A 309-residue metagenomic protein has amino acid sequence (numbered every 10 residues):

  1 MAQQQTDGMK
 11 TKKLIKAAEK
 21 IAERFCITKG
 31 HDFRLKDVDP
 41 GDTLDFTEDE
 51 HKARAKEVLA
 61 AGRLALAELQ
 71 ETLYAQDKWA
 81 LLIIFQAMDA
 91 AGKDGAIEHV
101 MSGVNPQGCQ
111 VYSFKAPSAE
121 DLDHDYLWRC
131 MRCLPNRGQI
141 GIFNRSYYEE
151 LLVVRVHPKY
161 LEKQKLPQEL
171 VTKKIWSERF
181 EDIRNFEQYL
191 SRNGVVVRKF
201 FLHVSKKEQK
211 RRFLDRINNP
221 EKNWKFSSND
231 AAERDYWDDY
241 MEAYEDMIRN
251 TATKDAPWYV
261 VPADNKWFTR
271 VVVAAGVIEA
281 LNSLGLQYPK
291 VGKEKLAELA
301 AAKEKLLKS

Functional and structural regions predicted by a protein language model:
A2-S309: Flexible, compositionally biased loop and terminal segments
